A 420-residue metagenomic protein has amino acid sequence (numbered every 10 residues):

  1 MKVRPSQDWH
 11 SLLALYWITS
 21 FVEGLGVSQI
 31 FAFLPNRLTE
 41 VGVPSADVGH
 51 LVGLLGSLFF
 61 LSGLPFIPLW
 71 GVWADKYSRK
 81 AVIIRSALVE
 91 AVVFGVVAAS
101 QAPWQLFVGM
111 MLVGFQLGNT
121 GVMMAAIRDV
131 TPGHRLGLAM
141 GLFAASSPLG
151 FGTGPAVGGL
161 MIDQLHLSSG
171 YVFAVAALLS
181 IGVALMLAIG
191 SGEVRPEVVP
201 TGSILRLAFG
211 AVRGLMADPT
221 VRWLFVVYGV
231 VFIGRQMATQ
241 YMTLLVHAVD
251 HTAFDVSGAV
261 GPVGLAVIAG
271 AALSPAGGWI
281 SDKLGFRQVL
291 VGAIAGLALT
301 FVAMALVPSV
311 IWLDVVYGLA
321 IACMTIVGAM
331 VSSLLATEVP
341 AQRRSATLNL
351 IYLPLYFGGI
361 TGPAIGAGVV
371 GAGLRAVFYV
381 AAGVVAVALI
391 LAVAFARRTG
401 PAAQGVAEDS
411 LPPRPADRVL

Functional and structural regions predicted by a protein language model:
M1-W9, V194-F225, E408-L420: Juxtamembrane intracellular "pre-TM" segments in multi-pass secondary transporters
F33-G49, Y241-S257: Short amphipathic helix-loop junctions that connect adjacent transmembrane helices in Major Facilitator Superfamily/SLC
L54-W70, L265-A276: Central cavity-lining transmembrane alpha-helices of secondary-active solute carriers, predominantly the Major
L64-Q101, S281-L284: Conserved MFS/SLC helix-loop-helix module at the cytosolic interface between two early adjacent transmembrane helices
V93, W104-G118, W312-I326: Hydrophobic core of transmembrane alpha-helices in multi-pass small-molecule transporters, especially MFS/SLC-type
G109-S147: Cytoplasmic helix-loop-helix junction between adjacent transmembrane helices in 12-TM secondary transporters
G170-A188, V377-A394: Symmetry-related core transmembrane helices of the 12-TM Major Facilitator Superfamily/SLC fold
R287-V331: C-terminal transmembrane helical hairpin of 12-TM major facilitator-type secondary transporters
